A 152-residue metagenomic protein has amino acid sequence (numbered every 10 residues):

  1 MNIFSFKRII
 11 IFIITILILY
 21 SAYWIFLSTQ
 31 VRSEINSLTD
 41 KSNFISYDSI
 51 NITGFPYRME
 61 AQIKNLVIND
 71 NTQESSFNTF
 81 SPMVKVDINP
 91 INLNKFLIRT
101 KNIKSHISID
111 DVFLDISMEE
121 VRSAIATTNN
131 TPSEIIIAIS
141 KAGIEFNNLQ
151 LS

Functional and structural regions predicted by a protein language model:
M1-F6: N-terminal positive-inside, membrane-proximal cytosolic segments immediately preceding the first
K7-W24: Hydrophobic membrane-insertion alpha-helices, especially the h-region of bacterial N-terminal signal peptides
I9, E34, P90-N92: N-terminal capping/interface segment
A22-Q30, R58-N65: Charged, low-complexity, helix/coiled-coil-prone segments
F26-F44: Alpha-helical transmembrane signal-anchor/signal-peptide segments
N43-S152: N-terminal beta-strand/beta-hairpin edge segment
